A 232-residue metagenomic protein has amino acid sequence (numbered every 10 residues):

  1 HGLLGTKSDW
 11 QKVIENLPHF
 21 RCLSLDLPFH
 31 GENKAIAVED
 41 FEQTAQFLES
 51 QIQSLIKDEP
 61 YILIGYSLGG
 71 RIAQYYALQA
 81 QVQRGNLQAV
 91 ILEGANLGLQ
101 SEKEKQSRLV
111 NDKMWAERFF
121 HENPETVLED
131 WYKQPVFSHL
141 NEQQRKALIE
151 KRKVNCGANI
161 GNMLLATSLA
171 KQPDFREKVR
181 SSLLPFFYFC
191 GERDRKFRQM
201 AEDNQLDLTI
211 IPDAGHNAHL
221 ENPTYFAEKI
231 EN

Functional and structural regions predicted by a protein language model:
H1-K34: Conserved HGGG/HGGXW glycine-rich cap/lid loop of the alpha/beta-hydrolase fold
Q43-Y61: Conserved acidic catalytic loop of the alpha/beta-hydrolase fold
L63-G65, E93: Short beta-strand immediately N-terminal to the catalytic nucleophile in serine-hydrolase-like folds
G65-G69, A73: Gly/Ala-rich beta-loop-alpha elbow adjacent to hydrolase catalytic centers
L78, A89-F119: Flexible "cap/lid" loop of the alpha/beta hydrolase fold
K153-D203: Conserved serine/cysteine hydrolase catalytic core
D203-N217: Catalytic histidine neighborhood in serine/cysteine hydrolases with alpha/beta-hydrolase-type architecture
A214-A227: Catalytic histidine-centered segment of alpha/beta-hydrolase-like enzymes
